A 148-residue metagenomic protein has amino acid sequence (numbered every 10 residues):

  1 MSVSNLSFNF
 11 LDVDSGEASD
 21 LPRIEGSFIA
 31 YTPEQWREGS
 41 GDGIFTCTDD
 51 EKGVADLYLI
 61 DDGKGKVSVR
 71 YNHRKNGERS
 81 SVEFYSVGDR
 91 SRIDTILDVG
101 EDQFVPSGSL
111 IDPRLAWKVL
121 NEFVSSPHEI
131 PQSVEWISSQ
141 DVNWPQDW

Functional and structural regions predicted by a protein language model:
M1-R37, H73-W148: Acidic, proline/glycine-rich low-complexity IDRs
Q35-E78: Amphipathic, interaction-prone secondary-structure segments
